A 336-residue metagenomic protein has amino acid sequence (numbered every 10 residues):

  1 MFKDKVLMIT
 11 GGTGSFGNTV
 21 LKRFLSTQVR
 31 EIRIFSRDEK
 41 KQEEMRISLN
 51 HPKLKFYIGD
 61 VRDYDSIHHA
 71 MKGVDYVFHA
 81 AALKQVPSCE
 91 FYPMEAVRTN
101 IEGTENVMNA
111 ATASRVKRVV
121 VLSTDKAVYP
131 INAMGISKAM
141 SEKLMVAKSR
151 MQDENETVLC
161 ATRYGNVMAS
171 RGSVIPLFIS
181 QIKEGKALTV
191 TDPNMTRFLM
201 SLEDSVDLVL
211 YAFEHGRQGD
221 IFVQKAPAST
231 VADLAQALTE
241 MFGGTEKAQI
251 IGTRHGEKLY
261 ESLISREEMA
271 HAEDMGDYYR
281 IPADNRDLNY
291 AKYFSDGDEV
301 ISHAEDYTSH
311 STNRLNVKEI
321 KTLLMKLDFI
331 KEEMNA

Functional and structural regions predicted by a protein language model:
V6-T27: N-terminal Rossmann NAD(P)H-binding glycine-rich loop of SDR-like oxidoreductase domains
T10, M71-A80, V121: Rossmann-fold scaffold of SDR-type NAD(P)-dependent oxidoreductases
V29-K41: Conserved glycine-rich Rossmann-like NAD(P)H-binding loop of the short-chain dehydrogenase/reductase
S36, I58, R98, D192 (+1 more regions): Conserved residues in the N-terminal Rossmann fold of short-chain dehydrogenase/reductase
K55-Y76: Conserved Rossmann-fold cofactor-binding substructure of NAD(P)-dependent oxidoreductases
F56, A96, V119, L159-T162: Hydrophobic/aromatic anchor residues within beta-strands of the central parallel beta-sheet of Rossmann-like
H79, L83-A139, K143, A147: Conserved Rossmann-fold NAD(P)-dependent oxidoreductase catalytic core, especially the SDR/UDP-sugar
A113, K143, A147-A336: Strand-loop microenvironment adjacent to phosphate/nucleotide-handling motifs in alpha/beta enzyme folds
